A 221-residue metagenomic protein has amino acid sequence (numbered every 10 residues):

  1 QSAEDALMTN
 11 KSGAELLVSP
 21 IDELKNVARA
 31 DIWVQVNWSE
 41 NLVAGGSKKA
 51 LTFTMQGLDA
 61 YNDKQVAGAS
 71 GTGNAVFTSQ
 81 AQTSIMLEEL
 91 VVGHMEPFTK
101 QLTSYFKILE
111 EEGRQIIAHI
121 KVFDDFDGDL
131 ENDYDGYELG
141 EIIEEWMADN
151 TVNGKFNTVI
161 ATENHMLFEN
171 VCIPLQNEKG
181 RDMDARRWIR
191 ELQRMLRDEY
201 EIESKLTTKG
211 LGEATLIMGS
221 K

Functional and structural regions predicted by a protein language model:
Q1, W33-V36, F53-G57, F98 (+3 more regions): Long, contiguous hydrophobic alpha-helical segments, chiefly transmembrane helices and signal peptides
Q1-R29, W33, Y137-E201: N-terminal segment of the mature soluble domain
S2-D5, V43-K48, D127-G128: Extracytoplasmic/secreted cell-surface and envelope-processing proteins
N26-A28, G45-K49, E110-E112, T208-G210: Solvent-exposed loop and beta-edge segments used for protein-protein assembly and interaction
I32-Q80, L211-K221: Amphipathic beta-strand/beta-sheet edge segments enriched in Tyr/Trp
K64-K155, K221: C-terminal/domain-edge helix-coil "capping" segments
T103-G113, N153-L167, Y200-G212: Short glycine-rich, low-complexity/disordered patches
E191-K221: C-terminal basic regulatory modules in eukaryotic proteins
